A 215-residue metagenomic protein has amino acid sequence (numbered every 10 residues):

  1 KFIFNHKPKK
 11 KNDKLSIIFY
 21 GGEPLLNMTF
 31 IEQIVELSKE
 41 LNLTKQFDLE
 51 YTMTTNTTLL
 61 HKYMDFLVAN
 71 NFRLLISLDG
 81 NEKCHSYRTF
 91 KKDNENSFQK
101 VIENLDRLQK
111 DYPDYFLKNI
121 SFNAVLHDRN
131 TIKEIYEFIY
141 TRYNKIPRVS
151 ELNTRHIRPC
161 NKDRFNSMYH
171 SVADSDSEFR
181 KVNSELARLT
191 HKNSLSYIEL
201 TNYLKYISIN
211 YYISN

Functional and structural regions predicted by a protein language model:
K1-F2, P24-L74, L78-C84, K91-K100 (+2 more regions): Canonical radical SAM enzyme core domain
K1-S16, M28-T29: N-terminal catalytic cores of secreted or lumenal carbohydrate-active enzymes
F2-K9, L37-L41, R107-D111, F138: A generic secondary-structure signal
P8-K14, L43-L49, P113-N119, S214: Short helix-terminating capping/connector loops at secondary-structure junctions
K14-I18, D48-T52, R73-L75, N119-S121 (+1 more regions): Structural preference for beta-strand elements that scaffold enzyme active sites
L15, I34, S208-I209: Conserved short hydrophobic patches within well-ordered secondary structure
Y87-I102, D106-S214: Radical SAM enzyme [4Fe-4S]-AdoMet core and its adjacent flexible, acidic and glycine-rich loops/tails across
